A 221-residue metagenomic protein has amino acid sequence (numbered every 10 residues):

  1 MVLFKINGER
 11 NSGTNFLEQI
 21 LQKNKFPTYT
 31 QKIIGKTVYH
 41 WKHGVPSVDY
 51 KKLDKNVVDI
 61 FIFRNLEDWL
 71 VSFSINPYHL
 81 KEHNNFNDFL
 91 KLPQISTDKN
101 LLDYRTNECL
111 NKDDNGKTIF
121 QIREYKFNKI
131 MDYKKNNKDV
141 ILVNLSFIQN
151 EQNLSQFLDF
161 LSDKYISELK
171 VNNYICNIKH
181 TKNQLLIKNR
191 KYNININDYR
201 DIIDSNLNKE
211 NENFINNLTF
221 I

Functional and structural regions predicted by a protein language model:
M1-D98, Y104, D114-V143: PAPS-dependent sulfotransferase catalytic domain
L3, M131-K134, F160-I221: PAPS-dependent sulfotransferases, especially Golgi type II membrane carbohydrate sulfotransferases
T14, F63-L66, R123, F127 (+4 more regions): A structural signal for well-ordered alpha-helical scaffolds and beta->alpha junctions
E18, Q22, S155-S162: Generic solvent-exposed, charged/amphipathic alpha-helical segments that serve as macromolecular interface scaffolds
R64, K81-N84, S96, Q149-Q152 (+2 more regions): Short coil/turn linker and secondary-structure boundary residues
D88-G116, Q121, I148, Y192-N208 (+1 more regions): N-terminal accessory regions of S-adenosyl-L-methionine
K135-L158: Phosphate-binding beta-loop-alpha motif at adenosine-nucleotide cofactor sites
